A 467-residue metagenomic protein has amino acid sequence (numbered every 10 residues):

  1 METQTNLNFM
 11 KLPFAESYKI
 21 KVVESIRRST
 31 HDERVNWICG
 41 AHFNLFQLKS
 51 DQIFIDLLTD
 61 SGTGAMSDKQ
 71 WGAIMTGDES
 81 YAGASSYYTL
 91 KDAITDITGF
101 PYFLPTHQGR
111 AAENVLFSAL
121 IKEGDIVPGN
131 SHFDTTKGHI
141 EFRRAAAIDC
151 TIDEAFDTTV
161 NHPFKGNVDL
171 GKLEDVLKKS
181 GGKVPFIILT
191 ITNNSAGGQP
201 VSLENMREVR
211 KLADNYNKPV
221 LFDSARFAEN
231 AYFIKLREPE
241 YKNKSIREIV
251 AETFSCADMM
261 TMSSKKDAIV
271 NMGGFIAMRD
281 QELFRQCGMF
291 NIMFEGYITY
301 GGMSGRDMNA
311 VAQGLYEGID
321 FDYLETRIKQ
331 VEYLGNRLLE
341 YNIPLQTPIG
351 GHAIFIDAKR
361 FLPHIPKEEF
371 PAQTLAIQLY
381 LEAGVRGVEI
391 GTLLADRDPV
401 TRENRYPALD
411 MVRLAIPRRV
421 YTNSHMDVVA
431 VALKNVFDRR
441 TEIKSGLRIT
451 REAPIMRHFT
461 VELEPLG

Functional and structural regions predicted by a protein language model:
E2-H42, I53-G64, Q70, E79-F103 (+2 more regions): Conserved PLP-enzyme active-site core in the AAT-like
A146-D149, M278-Q286, R306, L381-L409: Flexible glycine/proline-rich, aromatic-decorated loop/lid segments
S263, I349, I390-L393: Acidic carboxylate-rich catalytic motifs and surrounding loops in phosphoryl-/glycosyl-chemistry enzymes
M272, H352, D410-L414: Short amphipathic alpha-helical segments
F284-R285, P363-P371, R419-V428: Short, conserved charged micro-motifs
G318, E382, L394-G467: PLP-dependent enzyme catalytic core of the Aspartate aminotransferase-like
E325, V331, K359-R386, V400-P407: Active-site loop ensemble at the mouth of alpha/beta enzyme cores that anchors a bound cofactor
V331-E332, Q346-A358: Conserved glycine-rich beta-strand-loop-beta hairpin in the small C-terminal domain of fold type I
